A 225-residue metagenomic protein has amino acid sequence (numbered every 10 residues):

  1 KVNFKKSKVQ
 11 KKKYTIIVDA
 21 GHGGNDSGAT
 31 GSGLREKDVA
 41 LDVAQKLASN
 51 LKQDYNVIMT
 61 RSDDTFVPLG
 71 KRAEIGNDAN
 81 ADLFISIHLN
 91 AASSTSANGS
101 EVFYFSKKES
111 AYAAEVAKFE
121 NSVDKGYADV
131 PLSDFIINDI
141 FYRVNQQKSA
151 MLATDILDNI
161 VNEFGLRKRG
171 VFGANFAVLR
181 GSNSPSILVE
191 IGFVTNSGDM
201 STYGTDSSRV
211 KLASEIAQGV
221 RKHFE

Functional and structural regions predicted by a protein language model:
V2-F135, F141-D155, N162, F172 (+1 more regions): Catalytic-core regions of hydrolytic enzymes
F141-E225: Active-site-adjacent mobile loop/cap segments within catalytic or ligand-binding domains
